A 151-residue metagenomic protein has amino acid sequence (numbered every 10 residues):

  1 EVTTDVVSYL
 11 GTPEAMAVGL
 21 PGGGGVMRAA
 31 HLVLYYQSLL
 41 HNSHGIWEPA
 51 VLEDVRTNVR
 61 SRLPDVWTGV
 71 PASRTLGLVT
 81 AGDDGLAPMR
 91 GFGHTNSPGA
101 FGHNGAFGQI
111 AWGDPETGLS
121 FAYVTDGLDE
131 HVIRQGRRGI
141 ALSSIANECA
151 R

Functional and structural regions predicted by a protein language model:
E1-R151: Catalytic loop of the DD-peptidase/beta-lactamase superfamily, centered on the K-T-G motif and neighboring
